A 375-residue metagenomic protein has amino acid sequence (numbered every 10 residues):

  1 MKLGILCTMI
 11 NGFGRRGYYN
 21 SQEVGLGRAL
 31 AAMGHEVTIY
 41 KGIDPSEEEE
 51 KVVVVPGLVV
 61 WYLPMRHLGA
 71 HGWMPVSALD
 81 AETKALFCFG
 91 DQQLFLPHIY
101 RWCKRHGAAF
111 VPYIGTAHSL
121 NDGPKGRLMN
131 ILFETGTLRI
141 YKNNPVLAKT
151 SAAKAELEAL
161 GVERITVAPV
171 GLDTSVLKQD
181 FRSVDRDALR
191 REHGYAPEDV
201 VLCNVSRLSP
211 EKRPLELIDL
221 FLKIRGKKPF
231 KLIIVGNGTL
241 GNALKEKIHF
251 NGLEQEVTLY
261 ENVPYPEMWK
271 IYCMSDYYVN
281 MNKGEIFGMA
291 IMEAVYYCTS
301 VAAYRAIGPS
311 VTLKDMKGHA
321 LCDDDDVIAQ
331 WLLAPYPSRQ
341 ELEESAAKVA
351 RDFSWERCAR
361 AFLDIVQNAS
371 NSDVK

Functional and structural regions predicted by a protein language model:
H118-K142: Nucleotide-sugar donor phosphate/pyrophosphate-binding loop at the beta->alpha transition of glycosyltransferases
E134-R186: Donor nucleotide-sugar binding/catalytic pocket of nucleotide-sugar-dependent glycosyltransferases
L147, A196-K212, I218-F221: Conserved donor-binding/catalytic core segment of Leloir-type glycosyltransferases
K245-V263: Nucleotide-activated donor-binding/catalytic signature segment of Leloir-type glycosyltransferases, i.e., the conserved
Y260-V263, K270-S275: Short alpha-helical donor nucleotide-sugar binding micro-motif in glycosyltransferases
K283: Aromatic "clamp/platform" in nucleotide-sugar-dependent glycosyltransferases that forms part of the donor/acceptor
S300-A303: Short hydrophobic beta-strand element within catalytic cores of glycosyltransferases and related nucleotide-activated
D315-D326, L332-S338: Conserved acidic donor-binding segment of nucleotide-sugar-dependent glycosyltransferases
